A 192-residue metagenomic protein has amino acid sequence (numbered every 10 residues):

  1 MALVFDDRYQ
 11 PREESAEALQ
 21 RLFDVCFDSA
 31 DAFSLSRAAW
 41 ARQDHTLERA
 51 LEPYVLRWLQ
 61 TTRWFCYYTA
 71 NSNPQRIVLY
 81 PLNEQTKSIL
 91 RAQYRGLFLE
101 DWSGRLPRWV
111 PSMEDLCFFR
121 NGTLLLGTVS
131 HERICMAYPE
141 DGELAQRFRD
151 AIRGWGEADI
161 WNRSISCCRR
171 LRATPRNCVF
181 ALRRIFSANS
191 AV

Functional and structural regions predicted by a protein language model:
M1-L171, P175, L182, F186 (+1 more regions): Structured alpha/beta or helical-core interaction and ligand-binding surfaces enriched in interleaved
